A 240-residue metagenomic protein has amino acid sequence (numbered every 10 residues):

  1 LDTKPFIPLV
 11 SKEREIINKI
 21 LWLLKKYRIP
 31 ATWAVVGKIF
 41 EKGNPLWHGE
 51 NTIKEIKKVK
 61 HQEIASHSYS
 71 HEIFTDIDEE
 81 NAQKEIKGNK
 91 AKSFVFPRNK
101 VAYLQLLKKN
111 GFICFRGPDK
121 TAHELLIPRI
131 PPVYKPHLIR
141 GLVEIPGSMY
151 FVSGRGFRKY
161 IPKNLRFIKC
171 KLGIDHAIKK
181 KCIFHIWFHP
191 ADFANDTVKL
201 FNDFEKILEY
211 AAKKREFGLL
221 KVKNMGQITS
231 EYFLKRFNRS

Functional and structural regions predicted by a protein language model:
L1-V143, N164-I186, F193-S240: Catalytic alpha-helical scaffold of carbohydrate-active enzymes acting on polysaccharides/glycoconjugates
D76-D78, R155-R158: Short acidic, glycine/proline-rich loop/turn micro-motifs
L142-F157, H189-A194: Active-site clefts of carbohydrate-active enzymes
